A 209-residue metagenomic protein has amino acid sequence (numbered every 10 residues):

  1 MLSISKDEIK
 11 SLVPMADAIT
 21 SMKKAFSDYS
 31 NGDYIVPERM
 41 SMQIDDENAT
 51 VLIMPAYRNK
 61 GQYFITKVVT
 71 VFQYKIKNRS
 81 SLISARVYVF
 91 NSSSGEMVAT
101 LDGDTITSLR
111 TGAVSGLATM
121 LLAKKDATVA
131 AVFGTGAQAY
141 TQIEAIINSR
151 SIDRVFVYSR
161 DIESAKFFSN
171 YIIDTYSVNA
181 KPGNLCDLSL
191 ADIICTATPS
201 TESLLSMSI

Functional and structural regions predicted by a protein language model:
M1-S108, G116, D126: N-terminal ligand-binding/catalytic initiation module
F72, E96, A139, T201-S203: Glycine-rich nucleotide phosphate-binding loop and flanking beta-alpha elements of Rossmann-like dinucleotide-binding
R110-A130, A137-N148: Short internal alpha-helix immediately C-terminal to a glycine-rich phosphate-binding loop in Rossmann-like
T128, D153, D192: Conserved acidic residues
V132-F133, Y158, G183: Structural motif
S149-I173: NAD(P)-binding Rossmann-fold cofactor-contacting core
Y176-A191: Short acidic low-complexity segments
I193, S200-I209: Rossmann-fold NAD(P) dinucleotide-binding segment
